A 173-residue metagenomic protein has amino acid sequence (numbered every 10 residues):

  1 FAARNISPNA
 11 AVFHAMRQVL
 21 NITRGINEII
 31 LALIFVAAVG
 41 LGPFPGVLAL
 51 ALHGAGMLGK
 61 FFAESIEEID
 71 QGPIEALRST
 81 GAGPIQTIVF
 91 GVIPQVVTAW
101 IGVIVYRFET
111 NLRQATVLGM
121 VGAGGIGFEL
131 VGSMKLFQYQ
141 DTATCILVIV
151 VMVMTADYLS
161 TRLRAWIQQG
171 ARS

Functional and structural regions predicted by a protein language model:
F1-L20: Transmembrane-helix boundary motif in ABC transporter permease subunits
N5-N9, G25-L31, L112: Transmembrane alpha-helices and adjacent helix-loop boundaries
H14-R24, E64-S79, F90, V103 (+2 more regions): Short amphipathic alpha-helical coupling elements at transmembrane boundaries
L20-A51: Generic hydrophobic transmembrane alpha-helix motif, especially the helices
L41-V92, T98-R107, Y158-T161: Membrane-cytosol interface at the C-terminal ends of specific transmembrane alpha-helices in multi-pass membrane
G102, A143-S173: C-terminal transmembrane helix and the adjacent membrane-cytosol boundary/short C-terminal tail of inner/organellar
G122-V131: Short hydrophobic, aromatic-rich alpha-helical segments embedded in or entering the lipid bilayer of multi-pass
